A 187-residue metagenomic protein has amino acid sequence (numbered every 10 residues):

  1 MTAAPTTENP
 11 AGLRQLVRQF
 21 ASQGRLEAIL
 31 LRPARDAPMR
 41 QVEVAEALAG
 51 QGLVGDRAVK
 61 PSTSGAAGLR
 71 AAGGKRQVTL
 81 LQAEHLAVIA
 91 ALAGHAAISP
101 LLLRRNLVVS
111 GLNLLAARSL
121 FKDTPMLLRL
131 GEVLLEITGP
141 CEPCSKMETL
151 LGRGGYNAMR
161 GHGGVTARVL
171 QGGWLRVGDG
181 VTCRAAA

Functional and structural regions predicted by a protein language model:
M1-L130, G139, R184-A187: Electropositive, beta-rich accessory/interaction domains or terminal extensions that provide binding surfaces
Q51-D56, G164-V165, W174: Gly/Ser/Thr-rich helix-start
A97-N106, T149-G163: Short, basic/aromatic beta-hairpin or loop at an interaction surface
N113-L114, F121, G164-Q171: Short alpha-helix capping/helix-loop boundary micro-motifs
D123-P125, E132, G172, R176-G178: Loop/turn positions that initiate beta-strands
T124-M126, L130-G152: Acidic/His-leaning functional-site neighborhoods
L134-G139, Y156-L170: Active-site scaffold segments
T166-A187: Well-ordered alpha/beta subsegment
